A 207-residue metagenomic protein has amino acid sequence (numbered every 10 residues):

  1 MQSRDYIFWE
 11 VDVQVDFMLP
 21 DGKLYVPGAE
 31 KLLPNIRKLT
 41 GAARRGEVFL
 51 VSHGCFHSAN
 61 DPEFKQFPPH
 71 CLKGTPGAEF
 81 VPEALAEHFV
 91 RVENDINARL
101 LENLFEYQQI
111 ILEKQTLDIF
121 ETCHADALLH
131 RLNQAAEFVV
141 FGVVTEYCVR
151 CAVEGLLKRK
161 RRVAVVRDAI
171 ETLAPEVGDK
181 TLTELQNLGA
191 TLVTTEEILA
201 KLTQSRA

Functional and structural regions predicted by a protein language model:
Q2-F8: Extreme N-terminal starter segment of soluble prokaryotic enzymes
D5, F49, E137, R161-A164: Residues at the starts of beta-strands that form the adenosine-phosphate
W9-V11, R167: Active-site flanking residues adjacent to catalytic metal/cofactor-binding acidic residues
D21-A29, Q66-C71: Short glycine-enriched, charge-decorated loop/helix-capping segments at active-site entrances that position
P34-E137: Active-site alpha/beta core segments
N35-A42, C148-K158: Histidine-anchored nucleotide/phosphate-binding helix
V139-G142, R162-P175, T195: A short glycine-rich beta-strand->turn/loop micro-motif centered on a GG-aromatic cluster
A190-K201: Short acidic-hydrophobic, aromatic-tinged amphipathic segments that line or gate anion-handling sites
